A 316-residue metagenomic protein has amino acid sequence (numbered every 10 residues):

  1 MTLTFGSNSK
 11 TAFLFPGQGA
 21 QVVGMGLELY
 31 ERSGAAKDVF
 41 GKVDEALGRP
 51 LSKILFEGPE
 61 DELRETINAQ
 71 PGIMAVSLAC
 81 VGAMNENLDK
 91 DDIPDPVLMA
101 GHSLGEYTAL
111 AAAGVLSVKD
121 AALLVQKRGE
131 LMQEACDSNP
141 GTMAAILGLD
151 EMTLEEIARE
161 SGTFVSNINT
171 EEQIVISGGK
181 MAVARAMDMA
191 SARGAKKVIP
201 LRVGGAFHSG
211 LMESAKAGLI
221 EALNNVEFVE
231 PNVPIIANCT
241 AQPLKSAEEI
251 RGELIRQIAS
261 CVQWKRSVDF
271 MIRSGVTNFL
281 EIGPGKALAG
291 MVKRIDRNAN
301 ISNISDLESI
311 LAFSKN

Functional and structural regions predicted by a protein language model:
T2-T153, N278-E308: FabD-like malonyl-/acyl-CoA
G19-A20, L47, A113-A259: Alpha/beta catalytic cores of group-transfer enzymes, especially the acyltransferase/condensing modules of polyketide
A35, G72, V76, A182 (+2 more regions): Charged catalytic carboxylate motif
S103, E227, G275: Conserved functional loop/turn residues at catalytic and ligand-binding sites
S191, I272-G275: Non-catalytic positions within long, well-ordered alpha-helices that form the structural scaffold/packing of enzyme
P200-V203, I272, S305: Short glycine-rich catalytic loops that host catalytic nucleophiles or stabilize transition states across multiple
K265-D269: Short hydrophobic/charged patches on amphipathic alpha-helices used for structural packing and interfaces
I310-K315: Short, charged, surface-exposed secondary-structure boundary motifs
